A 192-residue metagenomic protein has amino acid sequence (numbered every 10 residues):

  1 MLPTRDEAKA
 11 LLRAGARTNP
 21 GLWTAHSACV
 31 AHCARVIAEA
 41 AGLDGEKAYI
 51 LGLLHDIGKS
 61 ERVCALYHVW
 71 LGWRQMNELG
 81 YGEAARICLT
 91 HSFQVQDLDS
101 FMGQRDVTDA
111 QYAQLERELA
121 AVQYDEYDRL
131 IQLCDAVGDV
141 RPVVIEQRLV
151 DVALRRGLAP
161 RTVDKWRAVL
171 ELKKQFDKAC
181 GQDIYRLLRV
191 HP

Functional and structural regions predicted by a protein language model:
L2-E7, K47: Acidic-glycine-rich active-site phosphate/pyrophosphate-binding loop
R5-N19: Generic N-terminal amphipathic, Lys/Arg-enriched alpha-helix
R13-R17, A40-V152: Divalent metal-dependent catalytic cores for phosphoryl transfer on phosphate-bearing substrates
L22-T24: A short, charge-rich alpha-helical start-of-domain segment used by transcription regulators
L158-P192: Charged phosphate-binding loop/patch that engages nucleotide di/tri-phosphates or the phosphate backbone of nucleic
